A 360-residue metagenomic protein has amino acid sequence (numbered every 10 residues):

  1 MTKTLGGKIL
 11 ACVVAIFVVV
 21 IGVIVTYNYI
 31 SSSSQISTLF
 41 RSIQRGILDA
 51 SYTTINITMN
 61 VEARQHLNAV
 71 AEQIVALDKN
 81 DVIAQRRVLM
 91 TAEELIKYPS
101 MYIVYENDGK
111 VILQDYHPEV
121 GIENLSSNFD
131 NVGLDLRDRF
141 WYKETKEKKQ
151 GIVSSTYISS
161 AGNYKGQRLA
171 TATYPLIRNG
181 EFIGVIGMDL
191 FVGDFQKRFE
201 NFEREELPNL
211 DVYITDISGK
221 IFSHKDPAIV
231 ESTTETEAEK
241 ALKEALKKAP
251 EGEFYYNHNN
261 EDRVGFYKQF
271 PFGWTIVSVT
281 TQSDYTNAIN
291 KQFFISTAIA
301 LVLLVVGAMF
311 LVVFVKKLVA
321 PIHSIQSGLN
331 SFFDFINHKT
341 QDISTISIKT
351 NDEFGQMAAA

Functional and structural regions predicted by a protein language model:
M1-S42, L301: Extreme N-terminal signal-anchor transmembrane helix of membrane signaling/transducer proteins, especially in bacteria
L10, Y27-M59, A63, V75 (+6 more regions): Juxtamembrane interface helices immediately C-terminal to a transmembrane segment
V13, V18-G22, Y27, P208 (+2 more regions): Cytoplasm-proximal transmembrane signaling helix
I47-D49, M59-Q150: Extracytoplasmic/periplasmic sensory segments of membrane signal-transduction proteins
N80-K97, V185, D189-I229: Solvent-exposed, extracytoplasmic
L95, Y116-D189, F195-K197, Y255-N257: Extracytoplasmic/periplasmic ligand-binding sensor regions of membrane-associated signaling proteins
I217-S218, P227-I229, T233-F294: Extracellular/periplasmic juxtamembrane segments that couple receptor/chemosensory ectodomains to their
F314-A360: HAMP signal relay modules and closely related sensory coiled-coil linkers that couple transmembrane inputs to cytosolic
